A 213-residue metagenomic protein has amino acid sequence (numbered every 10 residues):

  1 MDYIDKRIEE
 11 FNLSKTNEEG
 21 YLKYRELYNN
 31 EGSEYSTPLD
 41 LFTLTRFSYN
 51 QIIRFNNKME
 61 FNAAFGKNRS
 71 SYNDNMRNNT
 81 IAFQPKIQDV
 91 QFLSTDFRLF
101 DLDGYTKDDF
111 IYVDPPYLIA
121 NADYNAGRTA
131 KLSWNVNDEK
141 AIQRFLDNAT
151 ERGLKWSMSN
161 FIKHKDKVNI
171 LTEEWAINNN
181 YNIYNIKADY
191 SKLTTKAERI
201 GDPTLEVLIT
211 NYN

Functional and structural regions predicted by a protein language model:
M1-Q88: Class I S-adenosyl-L-methionine-dependent methyltransferase module
F42, R46-Y49, T95-F97, K107-D123 (+2 more regions): Conserved proline-anchored active-site loop of SAM-dependent methyltransferases that bridges a beta-strand
N50-I53, D101, I119-A122, H164-V168 (+1 more regions): Short catalytic/ligand-binding loop motif for oxyanion handling, primarily in non-cytosolic enzymes, centered on
F61-N68, Y117-E139: Mobile active-site "lid"/loop adjacent to the S-adenosyl-L-methionine
M76-Q91, Q143-W156: A structural motif corresponding to the C-terminal end of an alpha-helix and its immediate exit/capping segment
L93-D96, K187: Short loop/edge segments at beta-strand edges and connector loops that shape dinucleotide/nucleotide cofactor-binding
F100-K107, W175: Short amphipathic alpha-helix with an adjacent loop that forms part of the alpha/beta core around
V136-N213: Long, positively charged, glycine-interspersed low-complexity recognition regions
